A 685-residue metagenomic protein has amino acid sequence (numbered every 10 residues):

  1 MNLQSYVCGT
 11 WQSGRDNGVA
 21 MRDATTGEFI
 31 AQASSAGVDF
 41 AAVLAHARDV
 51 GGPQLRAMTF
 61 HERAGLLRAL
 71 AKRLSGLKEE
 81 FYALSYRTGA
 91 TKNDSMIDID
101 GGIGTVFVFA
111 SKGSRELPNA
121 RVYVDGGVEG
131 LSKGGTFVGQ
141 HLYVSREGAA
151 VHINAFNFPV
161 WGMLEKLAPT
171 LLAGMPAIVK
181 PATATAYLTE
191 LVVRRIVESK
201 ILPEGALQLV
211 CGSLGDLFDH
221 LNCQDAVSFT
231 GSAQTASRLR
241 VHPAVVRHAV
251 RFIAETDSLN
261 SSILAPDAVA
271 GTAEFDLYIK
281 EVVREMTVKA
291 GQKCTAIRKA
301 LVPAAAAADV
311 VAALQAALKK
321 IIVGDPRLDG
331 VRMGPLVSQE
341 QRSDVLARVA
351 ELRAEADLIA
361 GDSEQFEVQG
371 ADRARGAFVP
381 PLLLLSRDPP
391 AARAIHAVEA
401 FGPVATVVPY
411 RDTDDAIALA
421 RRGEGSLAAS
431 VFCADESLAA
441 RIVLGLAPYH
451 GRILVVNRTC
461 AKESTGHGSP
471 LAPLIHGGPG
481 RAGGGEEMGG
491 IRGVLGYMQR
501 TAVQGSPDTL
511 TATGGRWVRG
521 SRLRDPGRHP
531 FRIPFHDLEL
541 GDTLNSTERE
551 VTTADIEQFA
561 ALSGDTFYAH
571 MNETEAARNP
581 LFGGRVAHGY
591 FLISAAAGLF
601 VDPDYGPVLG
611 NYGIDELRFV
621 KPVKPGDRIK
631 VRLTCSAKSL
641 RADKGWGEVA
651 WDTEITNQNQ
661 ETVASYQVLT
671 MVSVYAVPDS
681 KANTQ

Functional and structural regions predicted by a protein language model:
M1-G135, V337: N-terminal Rossmann-like NAD(P)+-binding subdomain of aldehyde/semialdehyde dehydrogenases
T25-A31, I201-E204, C223-Q224, A316 (+2 more regions): Conserved C-terminal structural/oligomerization subdomain of aldehyde/semialdehyde dehydrogenase
F29-A36, G51-R56, G130-L131, V151-H152 (+7 more regions): Short, well-ordered beta-strand elements within core beta-sheets of diverse protein domains
L117-L277, Y410, E463, G485: Rossmann-like NAD(P) dinucleotide-binding subdomain of oxidoreductase/dehydrogenase enzymes
E198-K200, Q224-A226, T235-P390, D412-D414 (+3 more regions): ALDH superfamily catalytic-core signature
P526-A587, V674: Catalytic strand-loop segment that frames the active site of acyl-thioester-processing enzymes
P530-L540, V623-R628, R632-Q685: HotDog/MaoC-like acyl-thioester-processing domains
R578-A587, F591-A637: Hydrophobic beta-strand-centered segment that forms part of the acyl-chain substrate-binding groove
